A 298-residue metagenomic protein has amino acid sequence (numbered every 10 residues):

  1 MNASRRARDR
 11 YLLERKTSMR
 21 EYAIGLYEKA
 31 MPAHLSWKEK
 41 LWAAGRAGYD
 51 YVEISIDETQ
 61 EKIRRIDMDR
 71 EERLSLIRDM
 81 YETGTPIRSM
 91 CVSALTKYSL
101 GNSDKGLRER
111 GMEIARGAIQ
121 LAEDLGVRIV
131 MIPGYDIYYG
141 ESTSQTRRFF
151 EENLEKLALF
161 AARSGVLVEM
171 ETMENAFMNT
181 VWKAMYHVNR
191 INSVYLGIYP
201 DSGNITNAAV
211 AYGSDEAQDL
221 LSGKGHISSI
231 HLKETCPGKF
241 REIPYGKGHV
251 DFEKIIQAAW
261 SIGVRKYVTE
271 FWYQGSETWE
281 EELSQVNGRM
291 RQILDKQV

Functional and structural regions predicted by a protein language model:
R6-S18: Short, Lys/Arg-enriched N-terminal segments with co-localized hydrophobic residues within the first ~10-30 amino acids
R8-D9, K38-G45, D79-T83, T96-I198 (+1 more regions): Active-site acidic/histidine proton-transfer and metal-coordination neighborhood in alpha/beta enzyme cores
M19-H34: Boundary/entry segment of secreted carbohydrate-active catalytic domains
A23, V52, Q145, E152-H249: Acidic/histidine-rich catalytic cores of soluble enzymes
Y27-M31, S55-T59, V92-L95, Y135-I137 (+4 more regions): Active-site beta-loop-alpha junctions enriched in small/polar residues
S55-M80, G134-E141: Glycine-rich, proline-tolerant flexible connector loops at the mouths of alpha/beta enzymes
W279-V298: C-terminal helical cap(s) of enzyme catalytic domains, especially alpha/beta-barrels
